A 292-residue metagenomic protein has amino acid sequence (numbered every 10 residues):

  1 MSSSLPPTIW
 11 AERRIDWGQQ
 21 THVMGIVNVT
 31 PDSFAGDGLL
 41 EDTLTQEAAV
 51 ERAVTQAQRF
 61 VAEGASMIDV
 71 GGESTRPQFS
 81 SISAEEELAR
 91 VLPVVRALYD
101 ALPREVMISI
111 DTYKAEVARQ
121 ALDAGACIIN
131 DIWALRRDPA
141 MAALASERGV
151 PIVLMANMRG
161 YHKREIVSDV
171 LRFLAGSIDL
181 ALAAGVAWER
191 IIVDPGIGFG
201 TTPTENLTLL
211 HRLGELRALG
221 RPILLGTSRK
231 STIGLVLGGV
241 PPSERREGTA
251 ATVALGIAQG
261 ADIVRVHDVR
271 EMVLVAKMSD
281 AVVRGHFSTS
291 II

Functional and structural regions predicted by a protein language model:
S2-S4, W10-E12, W17-G18, P31-Q56 (+7 more regions): Active-site-adjacent loop and "lid" segments of alpha/beta metabolic enzymes
G18-M24: Glycine-rich, aromatic-flanked loop segments that form ligand/cofactor-binding clefts across common enzyme folds
V27: Active-site-adjacent mobile loop/cap segments within catalytic or ligand-binding domains
T55-G71, Q259: Catalytic domains of carbohydrate-active enzymes, especially glycoside hydrolases
